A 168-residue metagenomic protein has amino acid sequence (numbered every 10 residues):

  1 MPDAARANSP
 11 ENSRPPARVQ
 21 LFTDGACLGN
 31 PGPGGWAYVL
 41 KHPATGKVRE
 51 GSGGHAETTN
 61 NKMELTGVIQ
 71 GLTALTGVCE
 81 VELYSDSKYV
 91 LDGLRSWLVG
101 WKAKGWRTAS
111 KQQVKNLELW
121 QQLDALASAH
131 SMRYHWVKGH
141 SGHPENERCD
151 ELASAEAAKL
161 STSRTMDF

Functional and structural regions predicted by a protein language model:
M1-D3: N-terminal accessory regions of nucleic-acid-interacting proteins
R6-T66, Q70-C79, E151, A155 (+1 more regions): RNase H-like nuclease fold core
V19, A26-P33, V68-R148, L152 (+1 more regions): RNase H catalytic domain
